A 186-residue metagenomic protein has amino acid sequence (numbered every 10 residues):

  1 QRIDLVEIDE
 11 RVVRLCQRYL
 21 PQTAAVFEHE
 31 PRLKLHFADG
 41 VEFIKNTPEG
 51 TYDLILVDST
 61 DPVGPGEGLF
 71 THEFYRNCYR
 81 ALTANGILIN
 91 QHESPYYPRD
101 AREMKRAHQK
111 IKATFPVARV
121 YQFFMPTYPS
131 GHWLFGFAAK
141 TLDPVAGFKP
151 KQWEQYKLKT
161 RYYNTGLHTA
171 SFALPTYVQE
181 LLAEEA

Functional and structural regions predicted by a protein language model:
Q1-N85, Y97-M104: The AdoMet/dcAdoMet-binding core of the Class I SAM-like
V6-D9, F27-E28, R106-K112, L167-H168 (+1 more regions): N-terminal start-of-chain detector that recognizes signal peptides and the immediate post-cleavage beginning
R18, E42, N46, Q109 (+3 more regions): Charged/polar, solvent-exposed surface patches and flexible loops
Y19, F43, Y52, F70 (+7 more regions): Aromatic side chains
P31-L35, V63, L82-N85, Y96 (+3 more regions): Short, surface-exposed, polar/charged, turn-prone segments marking secondary-structure boundaries
D39-K45, L88-Y96, Q122-S130, Q155-K157 (+1 more regions): Low-complexity, flexible helical/coil segments
G66-D143: C-terminal substrate-binding/active-site "lid" region of AdoMet-derived donor-dependent transferases
S130-A186: SAM/dcSAM-binding transferase cores
